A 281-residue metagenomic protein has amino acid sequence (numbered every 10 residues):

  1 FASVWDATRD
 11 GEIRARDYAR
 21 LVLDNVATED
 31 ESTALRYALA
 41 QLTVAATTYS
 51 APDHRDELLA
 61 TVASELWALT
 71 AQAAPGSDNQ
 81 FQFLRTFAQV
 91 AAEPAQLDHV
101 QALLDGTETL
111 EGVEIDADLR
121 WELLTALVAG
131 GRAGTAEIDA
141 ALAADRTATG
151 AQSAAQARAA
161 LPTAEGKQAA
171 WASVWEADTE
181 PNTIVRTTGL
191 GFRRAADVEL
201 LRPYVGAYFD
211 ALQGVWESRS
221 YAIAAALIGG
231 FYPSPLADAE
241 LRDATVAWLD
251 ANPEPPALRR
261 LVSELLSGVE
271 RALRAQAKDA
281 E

Functional and structural regions predicted by a protein language model:
F1-E281: Long, ordered, helix-rich scaffold segments
